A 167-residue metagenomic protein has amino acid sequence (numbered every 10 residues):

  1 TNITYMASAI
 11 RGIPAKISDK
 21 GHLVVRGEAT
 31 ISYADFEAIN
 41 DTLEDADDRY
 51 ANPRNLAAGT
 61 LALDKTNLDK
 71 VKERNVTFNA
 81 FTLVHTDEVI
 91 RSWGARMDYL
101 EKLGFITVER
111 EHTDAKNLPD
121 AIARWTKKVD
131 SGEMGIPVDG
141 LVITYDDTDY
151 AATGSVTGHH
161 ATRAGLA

Functional and structural regions predicted by a protein language model:
T1-A167: RNA/tRNA-interacting regions in translation and RNA-turnover enzymes
